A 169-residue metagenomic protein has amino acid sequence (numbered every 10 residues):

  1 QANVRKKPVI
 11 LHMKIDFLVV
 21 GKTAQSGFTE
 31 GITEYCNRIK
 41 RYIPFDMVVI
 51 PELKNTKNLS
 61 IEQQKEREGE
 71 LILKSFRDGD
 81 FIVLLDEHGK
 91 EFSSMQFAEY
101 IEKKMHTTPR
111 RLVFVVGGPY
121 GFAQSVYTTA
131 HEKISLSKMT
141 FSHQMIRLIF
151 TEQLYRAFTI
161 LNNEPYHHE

Functional and structural regions predicted by a protein language model:
Q1-H12: N-terminal amphipathic/basic-hydrophobic helices that include classical n-h-c signal peptides and signal-anchor
M13-I39: N-terminal beta1-alpha1 ligand-phosphate binding loop
K14-L18, D46-V48, V113: A structural signal for isolated positions on well-ordered beta-strands in alpha/beta enzyme cores
F17, V83, G117, F150: Conserved RecA-like P-loop NTPase ATPase core
T23, E87-K90, G118-G121: Short glycine-rich anion-binding loops that position phosphate/pyrophosphate groups of nucleotides and phosphorylated
P44-F45, P51-R110: S-adenosyl-L-methionine/SAH cofactor-binding core of RNA-modifying enzymes
A98-S137: A mid-sequence interfacial segment
Q124-H168: Structured adenosyl-cofactor binding patch, chiefly the S-adenosyl-L-methionine
